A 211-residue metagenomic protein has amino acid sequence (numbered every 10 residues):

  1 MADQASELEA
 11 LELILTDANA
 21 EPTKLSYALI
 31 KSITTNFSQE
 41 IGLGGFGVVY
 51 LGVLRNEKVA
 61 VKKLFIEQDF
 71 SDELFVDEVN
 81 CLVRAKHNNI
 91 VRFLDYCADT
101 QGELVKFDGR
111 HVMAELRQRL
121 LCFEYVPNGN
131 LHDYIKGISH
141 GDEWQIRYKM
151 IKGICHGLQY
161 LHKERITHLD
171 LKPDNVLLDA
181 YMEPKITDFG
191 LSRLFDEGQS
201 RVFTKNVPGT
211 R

Functional and structural regions predicted by a protein language model:
M1-I154, K163, Q199-S200, T204-R211: Membrane-proximal cytoplasmic juxtamembrane segment of single-pass receptors with intracellular kinase/kinase-homology
Y160: A short helix-coil junction within the Rossmann-fold of NAD(P)-dependent oxidoreductases
I166-L178: Catalytic-loop of the protein kinase fold
K185-D188: Pre-DFG segment of protein kinase catalytic domains
L194-F195: Helix N-cap/beta-alpha junction loops of NAD(P)-dependent oxidoreductase domains
